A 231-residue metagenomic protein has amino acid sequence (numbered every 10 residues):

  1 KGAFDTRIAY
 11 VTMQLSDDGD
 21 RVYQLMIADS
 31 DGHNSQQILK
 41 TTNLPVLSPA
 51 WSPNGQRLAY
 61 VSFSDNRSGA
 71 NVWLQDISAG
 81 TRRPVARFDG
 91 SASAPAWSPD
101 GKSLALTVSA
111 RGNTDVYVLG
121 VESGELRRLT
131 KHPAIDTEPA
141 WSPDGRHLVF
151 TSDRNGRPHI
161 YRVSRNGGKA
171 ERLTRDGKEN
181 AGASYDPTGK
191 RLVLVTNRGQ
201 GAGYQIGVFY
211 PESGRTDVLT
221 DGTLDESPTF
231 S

Functional and structural regions predicted by a protein language model:
K1-S35: C-terminal/domain-edge helix-coil "capping" segments
G2-F4, P53-N54, P99-D100, P143-D144 (+1 more regions): Residue-level detector of Asp-centered blade-edge/turn motifs that repeat once per structural unit in beta-propeller
I8, G55-L58, G101-A105, G145-V149 (+1 more regions): Hydrophobic beta-strand positions that form the internal "hydrophobic ladder" of WD40/Gbeta-like beta-propeller blades
D17-M26, R67-W73, N113-Y117, G156-Y161 (+1 more regions): Structural motif
D29-P45, Q75-S93, L119-T137, V163-E179 (+1 more regions): Multi-bladed beta-propeller domains
